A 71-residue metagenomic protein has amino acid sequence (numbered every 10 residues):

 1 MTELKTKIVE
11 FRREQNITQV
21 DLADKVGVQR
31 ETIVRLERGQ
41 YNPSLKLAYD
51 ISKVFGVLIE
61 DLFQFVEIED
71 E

Functional and structural regions predicted by a protein language model:
M1-E14: A short, Lys/Arg-rich alpha-helix, primarily the initiator
T6, N16-I17, P43-K46: Residue-level signal for the short linker/turn that defines the boundary of a DNA-recognition helix
R13, D24, K53: Alpha-helical residues within the helix-turn-helix
I17-V34: Short alpha-helical DNA-recognition segment
K46-D61: DNA major-groove recognition helix of helix-turn-helix/homeodomain DNA-binding modules
K53, F63-E71: Short, charged recognition helix plus adjacent turn of helix-turn-helix-like nucleic-acid-binding domains
